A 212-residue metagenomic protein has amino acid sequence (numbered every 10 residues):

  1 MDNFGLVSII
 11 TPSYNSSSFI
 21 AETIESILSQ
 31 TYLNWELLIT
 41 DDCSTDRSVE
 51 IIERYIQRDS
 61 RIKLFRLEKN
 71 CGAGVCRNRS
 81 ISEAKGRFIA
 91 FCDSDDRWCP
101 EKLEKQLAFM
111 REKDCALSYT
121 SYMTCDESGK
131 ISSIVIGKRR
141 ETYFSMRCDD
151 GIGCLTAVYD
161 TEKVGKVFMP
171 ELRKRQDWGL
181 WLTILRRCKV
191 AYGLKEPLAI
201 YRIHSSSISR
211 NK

Functional and structural regions predicted by a protein language model:
M1-L28: N-proximal low-complexity "stem/linker" segments adjacent to membrane-targeting elements
F4-V7, L28-I39, R47, S60-K63: Short loop->beta transition adjacent to catalytic acidic/histidine clusters or analogous donor-positioning motifs
S18-A21, D46-R54, R97, E101: Acidic helix N-cap motif at the loop->helix transition within catalytic regions of sugar-transfer enzymes
S26, L33, D41-E50, K69 (+1 more regions): A conserved acidic beta->alpha catalytic loop
L67-A84, K105: Glycine-rich, basic loop-to-helix element that forms the pyrophosphate-binding segment of sugar-nucleotide handling
S82, K138-K212: Conserved nucleotide-sugar donor-binding catalytic segment
I89: Short aromatic/hydrophobic "clamp" motif used to bind/position activated sugar donors
E101-S132: Conserved donor NDP-sugar-binding/catalytic core segment of glycosyltransferases
